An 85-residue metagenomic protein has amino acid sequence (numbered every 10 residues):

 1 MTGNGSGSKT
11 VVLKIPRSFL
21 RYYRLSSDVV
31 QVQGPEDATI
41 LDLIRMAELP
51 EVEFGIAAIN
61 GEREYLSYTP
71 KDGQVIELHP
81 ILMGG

Functional and structural regions predicted by a protein language model:
M1-G84: Ubiquitin-like/PB1-type beta-grasp interaction modules and other compact soluble beta-rich domains
